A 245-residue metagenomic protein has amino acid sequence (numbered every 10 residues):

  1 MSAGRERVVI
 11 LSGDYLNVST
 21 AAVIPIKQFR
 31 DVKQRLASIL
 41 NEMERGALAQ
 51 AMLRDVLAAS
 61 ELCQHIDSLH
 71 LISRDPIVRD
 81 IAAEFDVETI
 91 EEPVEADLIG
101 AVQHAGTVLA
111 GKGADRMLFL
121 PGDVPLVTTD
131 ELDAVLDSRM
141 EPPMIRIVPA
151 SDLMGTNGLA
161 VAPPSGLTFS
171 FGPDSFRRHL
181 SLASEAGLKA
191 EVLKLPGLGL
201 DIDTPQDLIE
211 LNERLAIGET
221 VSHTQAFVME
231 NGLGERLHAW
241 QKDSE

Functional and structural regions predicted by a protein language model:
V8-L36: N-terminal nucleotide-binding beta1-loop-alpha1 segment
I10, D14, S184-E245: Conserved alpha/beta core of the MobA/IspD/sugar-nucleotide pyrophosphorylase nucleotidyltransferase superfamily
A49-H65: A short, N-terminal amphipathic alpha-helix
I66-E88: Acidic donor-binding segment of Leloir-type glycosyltransferases
A83-R116, S175, L182: Short phosphate-binding loop-to-helix
D115-D123: Short beta-strand-to-loop acidic/aromatic patch adjacent to the donor-nucleotide binding site
V127-D152: Conserved donor-nucleotide/metal-binding helix-loop-beta segment in metal-dependent transferases, i.e., the alpha-helix
V161-A183: Short, glycine-/small-residue-rich phosphate/pyrophosphate-handling segment
